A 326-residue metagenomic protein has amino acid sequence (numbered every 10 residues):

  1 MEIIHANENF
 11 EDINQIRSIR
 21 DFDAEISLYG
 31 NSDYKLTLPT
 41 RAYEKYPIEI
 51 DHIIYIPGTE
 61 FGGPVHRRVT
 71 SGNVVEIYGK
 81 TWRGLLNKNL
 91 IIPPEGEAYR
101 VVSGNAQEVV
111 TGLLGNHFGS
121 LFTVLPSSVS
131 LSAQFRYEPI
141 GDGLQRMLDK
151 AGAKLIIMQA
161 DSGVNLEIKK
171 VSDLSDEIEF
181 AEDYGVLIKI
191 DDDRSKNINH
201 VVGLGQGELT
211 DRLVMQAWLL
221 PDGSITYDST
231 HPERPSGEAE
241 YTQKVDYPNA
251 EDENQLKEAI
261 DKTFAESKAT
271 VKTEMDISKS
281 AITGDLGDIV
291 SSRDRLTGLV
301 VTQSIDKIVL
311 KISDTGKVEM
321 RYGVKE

Functional and structural regions predicted by a protein language model:
M1-Y29, A181-D193: Solvent-exposed edge beta-strands and adjacent loop segments that serve as assembly or binding interfaces
I26-R41, N73-G84, G203, S267-S278 (+2 more regions): Oligomerization/assembly interface segments of phage tail-like spikes and tubes
L36, G79, P94-L121, F135-A160 (+3 more regions): Amphipathic, non-transmembrane alpha-helical segments in extracytoplasmic/periplasmic proteins
R41-L121: Surface-exposed cap/loop segments at beta↔alpha junctions
A42-P47, L125, K279-T283: Short, surface-exposed secondary-structure edge patches
I53-G79, I156-M158, S291-K317, Y322: Short beta-strand and beta-hairpin "edge-sheet" elements
V69-I77, T81-L86, L125-I198, V202 (+1 more regions): Short beta-strand-centered interaction patches in the first periplasmic/extracellular domains of large envelope
S175-D314: Acidic, small/polar-enriched beta strand-loop surface segments
